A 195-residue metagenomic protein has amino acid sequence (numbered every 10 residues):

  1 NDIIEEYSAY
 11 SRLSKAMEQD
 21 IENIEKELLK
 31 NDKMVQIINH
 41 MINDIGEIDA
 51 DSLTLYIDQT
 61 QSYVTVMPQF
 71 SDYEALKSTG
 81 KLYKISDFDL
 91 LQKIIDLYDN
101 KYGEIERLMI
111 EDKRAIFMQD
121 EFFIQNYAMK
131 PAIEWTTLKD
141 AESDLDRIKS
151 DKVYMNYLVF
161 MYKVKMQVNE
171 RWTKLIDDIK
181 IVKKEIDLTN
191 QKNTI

Functional and structural regions predicted by a protein language model:
D2-I195: Long, hydrophobic alpha-helical segments that serve as membrane-spanning/inserting helices
